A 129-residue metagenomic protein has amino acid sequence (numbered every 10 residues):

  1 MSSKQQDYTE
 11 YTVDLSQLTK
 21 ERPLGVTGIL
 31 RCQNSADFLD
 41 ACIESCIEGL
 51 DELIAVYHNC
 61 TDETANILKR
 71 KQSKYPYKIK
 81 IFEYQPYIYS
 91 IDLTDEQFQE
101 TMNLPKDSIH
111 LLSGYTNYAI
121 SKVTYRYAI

Functional and structural regions predicted by a protein language model:
M1-K4: Non-catalytic N-terminal targeting/anchoring module and adjacent flexible stem/linker that precedes the structured
D7-G28, A41, A65-I129: Active-site-proximal specificity loops/subdomain of glycosyltransferases
Y8-L15, N34-E52: Short, well-formed alpha-helical segments that are part of the catalytic scaffolds of diverse glycosyltransferases
G25-S35, C42, V56: A conserved hydrophobic helix/loop-capping motif in glycosyltransferases and polysaccharide synthases
D37, D62-E63: Short alpha-helical
D51-D62, K80-P86: Short beta-strand/loop segment that forms part of the nucleotide-sugar
